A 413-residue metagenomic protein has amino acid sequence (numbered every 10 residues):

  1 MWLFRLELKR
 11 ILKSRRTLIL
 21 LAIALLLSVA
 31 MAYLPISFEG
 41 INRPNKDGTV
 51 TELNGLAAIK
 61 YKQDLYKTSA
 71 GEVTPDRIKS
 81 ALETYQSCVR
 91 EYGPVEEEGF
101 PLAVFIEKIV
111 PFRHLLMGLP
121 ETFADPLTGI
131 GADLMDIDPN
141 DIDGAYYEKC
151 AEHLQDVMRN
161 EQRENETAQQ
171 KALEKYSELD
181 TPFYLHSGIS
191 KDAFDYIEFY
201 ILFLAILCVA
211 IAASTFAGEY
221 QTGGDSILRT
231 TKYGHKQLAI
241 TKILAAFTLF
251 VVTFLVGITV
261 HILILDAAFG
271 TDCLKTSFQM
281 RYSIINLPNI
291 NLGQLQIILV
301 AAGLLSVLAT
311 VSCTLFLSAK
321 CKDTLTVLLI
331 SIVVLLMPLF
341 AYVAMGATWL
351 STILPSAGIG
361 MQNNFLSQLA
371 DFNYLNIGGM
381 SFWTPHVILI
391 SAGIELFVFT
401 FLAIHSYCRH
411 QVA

Functional and structural regions predicted by a protein language model:
M1-L18: Aromatic- and glycine-rich beta-strand/loop motifs that create alpha-glucan
T17, S306-T314, D371-A413: Alpha-helical transmembrane segments of multi-pass membrane transporters/translocases
L21-A24, K242, S331: Residue-level recognition of transmembrane alpha-helices in multi-pass small-molecule transporters/permeases
L26-V89, D138-E219, I240-K320, N364-F365 (+1 more regions): Secretory targeting signals
Y33-L34, C321-A357: Transmembrane helix segments
R229-H235: Short helix-to-coil transition segments within interhelical loops that connect adjacent transmembrane helices
T230, T314-L335, C408-A413: Cytoplasmic juxtamembrane regions at transmembrane-helix boundaries
W349-N373: Short hydrophobic, aromatic-rich alpha-helical segments embedded in or entering the lipid bilayer of multi-pass
